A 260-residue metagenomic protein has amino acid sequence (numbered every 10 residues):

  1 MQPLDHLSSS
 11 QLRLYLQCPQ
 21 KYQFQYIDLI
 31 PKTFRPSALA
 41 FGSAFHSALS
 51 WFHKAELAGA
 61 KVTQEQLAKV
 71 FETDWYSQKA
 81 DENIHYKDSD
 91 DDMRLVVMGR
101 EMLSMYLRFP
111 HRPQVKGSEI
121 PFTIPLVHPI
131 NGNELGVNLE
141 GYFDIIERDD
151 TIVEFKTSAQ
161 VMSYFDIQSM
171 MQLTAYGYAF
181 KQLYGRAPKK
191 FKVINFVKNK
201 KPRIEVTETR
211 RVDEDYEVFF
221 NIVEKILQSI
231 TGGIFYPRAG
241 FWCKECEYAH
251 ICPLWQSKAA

Functional and structural regions predicted by a protein language model:
R13, Q17-L57, V96, E119: Nuclease catalytic cores
C18-F24, I146-E154, F220: Active-site-adjacent bridging/hinge elements
S37, F41, D91, L95 (+5 more regions): Hydrophobic (often cysteine-bearing) scaffold residues that line and stabilize catalytic clefts of nucleotide/cofactor
A48-L126: A non-catalytic, helix-rich entry segment at domain boundaries
W51-A55, Y178-L183: Active-site catalytic microenvironments for nucleophilic, acid-base chemistry
I120-Y178: Non-catalytic protein-protein interaction segments used by genome-maintenance enzymes to assemble and couple activities
V127, F165-D166, A179-A260: Metal-dependent nuclease catalytic regions and adjoining charged, substrate-binding loops involved in nucleic-acid end
